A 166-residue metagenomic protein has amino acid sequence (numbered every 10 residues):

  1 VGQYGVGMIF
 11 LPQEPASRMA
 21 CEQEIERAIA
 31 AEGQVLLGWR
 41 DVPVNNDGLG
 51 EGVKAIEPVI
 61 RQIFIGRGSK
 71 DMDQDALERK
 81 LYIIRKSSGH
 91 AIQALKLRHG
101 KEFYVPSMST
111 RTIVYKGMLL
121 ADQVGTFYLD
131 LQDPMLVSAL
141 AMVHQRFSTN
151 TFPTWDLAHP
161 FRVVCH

Functional and structural regions predicted by a protein language model:
V1-C165: N-terminal segments that mediate ammonia production and transfer in glutamine-dependent amidotransferase systems
